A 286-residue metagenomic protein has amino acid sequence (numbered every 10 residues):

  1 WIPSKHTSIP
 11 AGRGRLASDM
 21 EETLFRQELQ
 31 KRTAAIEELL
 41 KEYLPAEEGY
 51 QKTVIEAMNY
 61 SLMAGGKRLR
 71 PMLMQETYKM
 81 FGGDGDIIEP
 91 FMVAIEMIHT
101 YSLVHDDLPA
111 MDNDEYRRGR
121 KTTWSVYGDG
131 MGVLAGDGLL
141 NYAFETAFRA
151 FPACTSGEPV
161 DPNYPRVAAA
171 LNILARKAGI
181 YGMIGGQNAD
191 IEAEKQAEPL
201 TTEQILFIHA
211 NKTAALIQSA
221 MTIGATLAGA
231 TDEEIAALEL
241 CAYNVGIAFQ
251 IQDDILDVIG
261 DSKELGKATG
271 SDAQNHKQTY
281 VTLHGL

Functional and structural regions predicted by a protein language model:
P10-R15: Short Gly/Ser/Thr- and charged-rich N-terminal loops/segments that act as flexible capping/hinge elements
A17-L40: N-terminal leader/targeting segments and the immediately adjacent pre-domain N-terminus
K31-E38, L44-L286: Mg2+-dependent prenyl diphosphate-binding active-site environment of isoprenoid biosynthetic enzymes
